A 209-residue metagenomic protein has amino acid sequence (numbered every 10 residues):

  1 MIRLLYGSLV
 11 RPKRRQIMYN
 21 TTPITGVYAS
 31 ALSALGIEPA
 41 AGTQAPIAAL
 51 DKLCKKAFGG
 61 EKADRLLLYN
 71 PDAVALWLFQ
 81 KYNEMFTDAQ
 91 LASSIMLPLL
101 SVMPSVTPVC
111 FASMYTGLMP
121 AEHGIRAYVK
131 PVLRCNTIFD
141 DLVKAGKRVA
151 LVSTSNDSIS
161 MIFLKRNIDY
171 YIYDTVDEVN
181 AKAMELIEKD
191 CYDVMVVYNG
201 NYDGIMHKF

Functional and structural regions predicted by a protein language model:
L4-I17: Short, Lys/Arg-enriched N-terminal segments with co-localized hydrophobic residues within the first ~10-30 amino acids
I17-I37, G42-L53, F58, K62-R65 (+1 more regions): Active-site-proximal alpha/beta segments of enzymes that process anionic O-linked groups
L67-Y69, A150-V152, M195-V197: Hydrophobic/aromatic beta-strand patches that form the interior of the parallel beta-sheet core in alpha/beta enzyme
Y69-V74, G200: DG-centered beta-turn motif at the end of beta-strands
F163-L164, H207-F209: Short acidic, glycine/proline-rich loop/turn micro-motifs
N180-K208: Active-site regions of oxyanion-processing enzymes, predominantly non-cytosolic
